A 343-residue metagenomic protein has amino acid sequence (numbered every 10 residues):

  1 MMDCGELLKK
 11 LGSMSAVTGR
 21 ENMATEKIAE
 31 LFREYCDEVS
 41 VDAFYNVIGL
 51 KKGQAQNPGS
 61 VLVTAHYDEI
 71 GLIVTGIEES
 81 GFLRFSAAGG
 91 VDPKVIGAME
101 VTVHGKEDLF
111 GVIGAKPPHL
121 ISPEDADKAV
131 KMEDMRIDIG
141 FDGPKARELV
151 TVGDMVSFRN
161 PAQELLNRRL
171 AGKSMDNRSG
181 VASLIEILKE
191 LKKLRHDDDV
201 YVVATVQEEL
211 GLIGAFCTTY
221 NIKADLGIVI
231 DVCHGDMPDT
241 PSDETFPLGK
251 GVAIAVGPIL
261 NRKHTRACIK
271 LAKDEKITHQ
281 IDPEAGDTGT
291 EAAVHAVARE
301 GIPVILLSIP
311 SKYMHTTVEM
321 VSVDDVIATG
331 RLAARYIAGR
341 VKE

Functional and structural regions predicted by a protein language model:
M1-E343: N-terminal hydrophobic/helix-forming segments and targeting peptides
